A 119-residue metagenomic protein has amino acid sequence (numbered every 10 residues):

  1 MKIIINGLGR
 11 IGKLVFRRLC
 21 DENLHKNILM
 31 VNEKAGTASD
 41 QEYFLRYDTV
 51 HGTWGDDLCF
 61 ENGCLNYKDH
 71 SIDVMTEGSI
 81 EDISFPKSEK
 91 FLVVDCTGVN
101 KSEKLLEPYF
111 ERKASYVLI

Functional and structural regions predicted by a protein language model:
M1-I119: N-terminal Rossmann-like NAD(P) cofactor-binding subdomain of oxidoreductases, focused on the glycine-rich
